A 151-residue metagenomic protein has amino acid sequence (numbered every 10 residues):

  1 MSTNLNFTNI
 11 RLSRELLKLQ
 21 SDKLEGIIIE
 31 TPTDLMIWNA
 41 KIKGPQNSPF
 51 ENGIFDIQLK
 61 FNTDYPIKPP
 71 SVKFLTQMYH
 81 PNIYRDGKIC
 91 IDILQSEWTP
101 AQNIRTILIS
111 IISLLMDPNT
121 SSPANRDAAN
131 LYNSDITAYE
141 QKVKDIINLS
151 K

Functional and structural regions predicted by a protein language model:
M1-K151: UBC/E2-like fold recognition across ubiquitin and ubiquitin-like conjugation systems, capturing catalytically active
